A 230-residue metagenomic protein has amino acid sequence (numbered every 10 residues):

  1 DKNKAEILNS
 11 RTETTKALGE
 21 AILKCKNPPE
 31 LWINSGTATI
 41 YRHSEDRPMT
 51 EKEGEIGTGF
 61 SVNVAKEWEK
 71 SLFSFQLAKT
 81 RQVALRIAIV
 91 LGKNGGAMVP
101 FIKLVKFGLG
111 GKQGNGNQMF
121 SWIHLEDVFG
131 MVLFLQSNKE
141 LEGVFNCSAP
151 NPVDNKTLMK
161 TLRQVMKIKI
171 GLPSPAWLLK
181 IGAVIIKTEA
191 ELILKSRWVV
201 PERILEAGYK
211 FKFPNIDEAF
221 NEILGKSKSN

Functional and structural regions predicted by a protein language model:
D1-W32: NAD(P)-cofactor binding segment of oxidoreductase domains
S35-G59: Active-site "gating" loop of Rossmann-like NAD(P)-dependent oxidoreductase/epimerase domains
T37, K70-K93: Conserved beta-loop-beta element that borders a ligand/cofactor-binding pocket
I56-S61, A88-G95, N115-L125: Glycine-rich "substrate-gating" loop/helix at the edge of Rossmann-like oxidoreductase active sites
I102-G110, Q118-V153: Alpha-helical substrate-binding/gating segment
L125-V128, V132, C147, L158 (+2 more regions): Non-catalytic, hydrophobic alpha-helical segments
L135-K187, N221-N230: Mid/C-terminal beta-alpha module of Rossmann-like enzyme folds, strongest in SDR-family dehydrogenases/epimerases
E191-N230: C-terminal amphipathic/interface module of NAD(P)-dependent oxidoreductases and related NAD-binding regulators
